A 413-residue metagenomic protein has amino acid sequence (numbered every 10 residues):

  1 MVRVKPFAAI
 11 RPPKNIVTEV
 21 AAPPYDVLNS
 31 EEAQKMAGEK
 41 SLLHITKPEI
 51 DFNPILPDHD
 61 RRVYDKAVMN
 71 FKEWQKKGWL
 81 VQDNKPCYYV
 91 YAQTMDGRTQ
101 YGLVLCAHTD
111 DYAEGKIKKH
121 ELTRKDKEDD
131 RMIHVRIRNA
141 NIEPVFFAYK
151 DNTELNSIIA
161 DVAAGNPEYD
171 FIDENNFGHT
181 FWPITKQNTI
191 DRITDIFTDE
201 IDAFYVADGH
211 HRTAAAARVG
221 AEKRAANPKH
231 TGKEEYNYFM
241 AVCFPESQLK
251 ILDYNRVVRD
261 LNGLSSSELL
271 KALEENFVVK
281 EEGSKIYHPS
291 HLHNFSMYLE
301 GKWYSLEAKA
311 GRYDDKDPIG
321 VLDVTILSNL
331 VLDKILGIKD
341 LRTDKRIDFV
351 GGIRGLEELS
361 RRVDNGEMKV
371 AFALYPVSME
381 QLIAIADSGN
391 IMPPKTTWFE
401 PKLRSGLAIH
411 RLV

Functional and structural regions predicted by a protein language model:
M1-V413: Surface-exposed, charge/polar-rich loops and edge strands
